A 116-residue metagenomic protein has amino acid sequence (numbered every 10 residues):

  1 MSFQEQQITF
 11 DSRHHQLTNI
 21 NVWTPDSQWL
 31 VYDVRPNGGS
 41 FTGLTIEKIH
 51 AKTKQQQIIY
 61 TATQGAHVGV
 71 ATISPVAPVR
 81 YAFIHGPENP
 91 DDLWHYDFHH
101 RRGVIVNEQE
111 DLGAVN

Functional and structural regions predicted by a protein language model:
M1-N116: Sequence signature of WD/YWTD-type beta-propeller architectures
